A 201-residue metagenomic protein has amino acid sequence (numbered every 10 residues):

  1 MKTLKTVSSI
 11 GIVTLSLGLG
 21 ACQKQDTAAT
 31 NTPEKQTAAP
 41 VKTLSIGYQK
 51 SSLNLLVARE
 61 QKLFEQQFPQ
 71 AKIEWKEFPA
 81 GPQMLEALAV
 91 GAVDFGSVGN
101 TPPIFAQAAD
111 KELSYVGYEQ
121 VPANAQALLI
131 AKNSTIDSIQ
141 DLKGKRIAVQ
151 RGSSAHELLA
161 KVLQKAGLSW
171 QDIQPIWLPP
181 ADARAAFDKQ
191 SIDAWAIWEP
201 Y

Functional and structural regions predicted by a protein language model:
M1-S9: Bacterial N-terminal signal peptides that target proteins for export
G18-A21: C-terminal motif of bacterial Sec signal peptides marking the signal peptidase cleavage site
Q23-Q25: Bacterial signal peptide processing site
Q36-S169, Q174-W177, D193-E199: Short, glycine-/small- and polar/acidic-enriched structural segments that line small-molecule recognition paths
K189: Conserved, function-defining micro-sites of small-solute handling proteins
